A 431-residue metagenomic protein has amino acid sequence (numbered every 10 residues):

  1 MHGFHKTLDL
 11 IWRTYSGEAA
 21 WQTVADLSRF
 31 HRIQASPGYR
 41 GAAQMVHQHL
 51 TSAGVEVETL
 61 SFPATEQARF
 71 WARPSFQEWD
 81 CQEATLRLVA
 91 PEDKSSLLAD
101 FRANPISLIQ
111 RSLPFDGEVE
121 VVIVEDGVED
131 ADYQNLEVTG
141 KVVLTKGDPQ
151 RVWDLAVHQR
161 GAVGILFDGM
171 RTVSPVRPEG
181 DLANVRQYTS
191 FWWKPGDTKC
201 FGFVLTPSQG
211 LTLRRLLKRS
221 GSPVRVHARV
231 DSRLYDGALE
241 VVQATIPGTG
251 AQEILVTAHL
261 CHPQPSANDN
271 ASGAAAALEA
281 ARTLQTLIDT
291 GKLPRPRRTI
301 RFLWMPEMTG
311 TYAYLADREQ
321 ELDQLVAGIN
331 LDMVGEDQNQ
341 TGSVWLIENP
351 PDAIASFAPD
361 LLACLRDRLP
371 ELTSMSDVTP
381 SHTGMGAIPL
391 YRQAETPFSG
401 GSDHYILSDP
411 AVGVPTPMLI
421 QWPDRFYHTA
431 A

Functional and structural regions predicted by a protein language model:
M1-G3, R13, E18, A25-T139: Noncatalytic luminal/extracellular "stalk/propeptide" segments of secretory-pathway proteins
G3, A103-A131, T189-N270, L278-R295 (+1 more regions): Soluble metallo-hydrolase cores and metallopeptidase-like ectodomains found primarily in the secretory/periplasmic
H5, G17-G38, H47-V57, F76 (+7 more regions): Catalytic-core environment of secreted peptidases
T7-T14, S28-P37, R69, R73-F76 (+10 more regions): Second-shell loop/turn segments in exported
T14-Y15, F203, G210, T249-A251 (+1 more regions): Metal-dependent peptidase/peptidase-like ectodomains
Y15, M45-Q48, D154-V163, G180-A183 (+3 more regions): Mature extracellular/periplasmic domains of secretome proteins
E120-G180: A conserved hydrophobic secondary-structure block that centers on an alpha-helix together with its immediately flanking
G169-V204, E319, N330, E336-Q338 (+1 more regions): Surface-exposed loop and adjacent secondary-structure segments within mature catalytic domains
